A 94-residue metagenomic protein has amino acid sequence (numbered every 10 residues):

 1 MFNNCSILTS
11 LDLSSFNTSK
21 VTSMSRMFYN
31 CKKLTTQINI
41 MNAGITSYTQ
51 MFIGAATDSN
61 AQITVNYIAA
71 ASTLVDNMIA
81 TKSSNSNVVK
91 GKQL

Functional and structural regions predicted by a protein language model:
M1-L94: Negatively charged
